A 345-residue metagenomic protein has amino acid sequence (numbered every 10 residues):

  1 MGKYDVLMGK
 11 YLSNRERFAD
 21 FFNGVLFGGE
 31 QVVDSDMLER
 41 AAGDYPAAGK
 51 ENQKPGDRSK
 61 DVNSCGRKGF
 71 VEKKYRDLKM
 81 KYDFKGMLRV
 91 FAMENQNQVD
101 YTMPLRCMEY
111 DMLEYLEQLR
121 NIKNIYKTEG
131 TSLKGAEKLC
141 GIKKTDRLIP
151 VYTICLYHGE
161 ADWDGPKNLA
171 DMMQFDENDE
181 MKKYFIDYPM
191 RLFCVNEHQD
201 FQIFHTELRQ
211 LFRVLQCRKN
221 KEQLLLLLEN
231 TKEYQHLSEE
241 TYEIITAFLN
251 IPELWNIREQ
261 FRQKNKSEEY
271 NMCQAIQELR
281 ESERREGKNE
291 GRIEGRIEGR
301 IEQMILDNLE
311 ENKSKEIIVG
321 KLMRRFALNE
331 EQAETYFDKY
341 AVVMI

Functional and structural regions predicted by a protein language model:
M1-I345: Elongated, amphipathic alpha-helical interaction scaffolds
